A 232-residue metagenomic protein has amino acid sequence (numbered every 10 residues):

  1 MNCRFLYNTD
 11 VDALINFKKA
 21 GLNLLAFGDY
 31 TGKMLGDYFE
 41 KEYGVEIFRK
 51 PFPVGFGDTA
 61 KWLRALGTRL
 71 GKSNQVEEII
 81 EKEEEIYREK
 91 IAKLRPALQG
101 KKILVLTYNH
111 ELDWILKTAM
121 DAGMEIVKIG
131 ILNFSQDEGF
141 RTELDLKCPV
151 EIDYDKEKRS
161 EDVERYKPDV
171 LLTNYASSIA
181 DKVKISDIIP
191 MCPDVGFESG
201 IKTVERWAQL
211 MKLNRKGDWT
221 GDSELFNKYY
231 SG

Functional and structural regions predicted by a protein language model:
M1-G232: An N-terminal assembly and electron-transfer interface module characteristic of large anaerobic redox and radical
